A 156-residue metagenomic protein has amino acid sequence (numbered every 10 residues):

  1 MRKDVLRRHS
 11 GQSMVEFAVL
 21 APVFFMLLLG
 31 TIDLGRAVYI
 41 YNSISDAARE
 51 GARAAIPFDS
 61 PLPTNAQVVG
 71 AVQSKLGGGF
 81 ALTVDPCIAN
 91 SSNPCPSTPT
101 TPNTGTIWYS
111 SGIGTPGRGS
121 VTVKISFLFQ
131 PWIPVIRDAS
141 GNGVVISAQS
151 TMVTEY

Functional and structural regions predicted by a protein language model:
R2-Q73: Alpha-helical assembly-interface signal, strongest on the long, hydrophobic N-terminal helix that forms
Y41, R49-Y156: Short, conserved structural patches
